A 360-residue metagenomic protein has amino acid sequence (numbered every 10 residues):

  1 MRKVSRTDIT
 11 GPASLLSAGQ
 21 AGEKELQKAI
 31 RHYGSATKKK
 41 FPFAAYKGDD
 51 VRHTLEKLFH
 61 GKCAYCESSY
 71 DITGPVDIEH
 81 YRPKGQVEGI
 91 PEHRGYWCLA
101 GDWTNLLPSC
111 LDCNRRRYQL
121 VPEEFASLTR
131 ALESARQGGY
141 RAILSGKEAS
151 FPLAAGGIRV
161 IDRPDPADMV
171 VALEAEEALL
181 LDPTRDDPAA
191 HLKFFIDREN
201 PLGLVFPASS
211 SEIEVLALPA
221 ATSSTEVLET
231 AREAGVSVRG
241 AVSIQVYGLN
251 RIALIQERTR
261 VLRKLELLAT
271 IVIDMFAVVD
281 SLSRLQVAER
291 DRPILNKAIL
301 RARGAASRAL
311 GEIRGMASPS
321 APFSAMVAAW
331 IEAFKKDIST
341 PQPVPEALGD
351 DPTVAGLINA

Functional and structural regions predicted by a protein language model:
M1-D49, A333, A347, D351-A360: A boundary/linker detector
R2-K3, A13, A64, L107 (+1 more regions): Cys/His/Pro-rich metal-binding microdomains
Q20-K62, V87-T104, G138, G146 (+1 more regions): Short, charged surface segments at domain edges that flank catalytic/cofactor-binding sites
V51-D77, C110-D112: Short cysteine-rich loop/turn motifs with clustered Cys
S68-P108, R117-A154: Histidine-centered nuclease catalytic patch
K84-V87, D112-Q119, D186-D187, R198-L202: Short loop/turn segments at secondary-structure transitions that flank enzyme active sites
R141-P207: Long, low-complexity, intrinsically disordered segments enriched in glycines and aromatic residues
F194-A360: C-terminal, charged low-complexity interaction regions
